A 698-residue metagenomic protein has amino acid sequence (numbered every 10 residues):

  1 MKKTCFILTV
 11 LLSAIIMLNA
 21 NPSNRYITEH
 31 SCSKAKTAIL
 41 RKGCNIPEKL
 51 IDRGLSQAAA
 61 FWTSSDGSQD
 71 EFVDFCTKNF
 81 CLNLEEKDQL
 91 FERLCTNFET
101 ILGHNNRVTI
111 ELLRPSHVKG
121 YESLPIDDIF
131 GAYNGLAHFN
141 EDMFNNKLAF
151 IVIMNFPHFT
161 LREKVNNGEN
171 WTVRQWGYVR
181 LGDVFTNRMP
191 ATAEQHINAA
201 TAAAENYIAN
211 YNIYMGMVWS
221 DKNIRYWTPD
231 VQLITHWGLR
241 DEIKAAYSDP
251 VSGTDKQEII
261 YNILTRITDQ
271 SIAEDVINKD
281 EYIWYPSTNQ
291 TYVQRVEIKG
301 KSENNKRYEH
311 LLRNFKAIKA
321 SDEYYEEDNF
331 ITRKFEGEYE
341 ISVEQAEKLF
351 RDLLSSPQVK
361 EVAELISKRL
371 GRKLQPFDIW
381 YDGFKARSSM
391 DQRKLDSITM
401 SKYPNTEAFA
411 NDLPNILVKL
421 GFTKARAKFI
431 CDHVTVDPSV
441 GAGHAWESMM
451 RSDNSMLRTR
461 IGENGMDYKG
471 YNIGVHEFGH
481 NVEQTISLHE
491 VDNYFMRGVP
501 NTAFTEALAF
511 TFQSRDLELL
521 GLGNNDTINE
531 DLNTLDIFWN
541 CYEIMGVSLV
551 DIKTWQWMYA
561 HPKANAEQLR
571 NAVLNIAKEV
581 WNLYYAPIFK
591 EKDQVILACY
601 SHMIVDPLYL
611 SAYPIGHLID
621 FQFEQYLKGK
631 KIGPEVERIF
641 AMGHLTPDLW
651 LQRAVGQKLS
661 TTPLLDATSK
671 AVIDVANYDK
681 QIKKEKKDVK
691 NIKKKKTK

Functional and structural regions predicted by a protein language model:
M1-S23: Bacterial Sec-dependent N-terminal signal peptides
S23-E258, N262, R266-I283, A320-S389 (+1 more regions): C-terminal, non-catalytic "cap/extension" segments appended to globular domains
D275, K279-N454: Contiguous, non-catalytic segments that form substrate-binding/exosite surfaces or channel walls
K316-K319, I486-E490, Y494-W539, G616 (+1 more regions): Post-HExxH zinc-binding segment in Zn-dependent metallohydrolases
A410-F422, R426-G443, N472, Q484 (+4 more regions): Long, His/Glu/Asp-enriched segments that create or flank divalent metal/ion-associated functional microenvironments
H444-A445, I461-I473, F495-A507, I537-C541: Alpha-helix capping and helix-loop boundary segments enriched in small/acidic/polar residues
L457-L488, F510: Active-site recognition of the HExxH zinc-binding catalytic motif
E518-S601: Long, amphipathic alpha-helical stalk/connector segments used for oligomerization, subunit docking, or mechanical
